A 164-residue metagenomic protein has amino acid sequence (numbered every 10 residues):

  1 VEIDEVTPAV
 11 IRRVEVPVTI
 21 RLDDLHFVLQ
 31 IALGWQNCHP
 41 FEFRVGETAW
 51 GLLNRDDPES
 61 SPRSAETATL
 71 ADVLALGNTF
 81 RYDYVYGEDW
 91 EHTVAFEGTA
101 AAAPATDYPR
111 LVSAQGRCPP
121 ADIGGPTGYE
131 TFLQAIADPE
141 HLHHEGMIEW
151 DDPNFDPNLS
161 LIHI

Functional and structural regions predicted by a protein language model:
V1-I162: Short linear regulatory motifs enriched in tryptophan with gly/pro/ser
